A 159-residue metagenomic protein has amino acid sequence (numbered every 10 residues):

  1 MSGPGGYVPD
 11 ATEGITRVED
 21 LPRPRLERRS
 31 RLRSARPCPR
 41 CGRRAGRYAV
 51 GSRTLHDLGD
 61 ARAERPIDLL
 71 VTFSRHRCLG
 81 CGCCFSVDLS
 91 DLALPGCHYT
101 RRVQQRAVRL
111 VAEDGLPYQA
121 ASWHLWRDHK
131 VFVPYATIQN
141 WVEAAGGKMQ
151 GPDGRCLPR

Functional and structural regions predicted by a protein language model:
M1-C83, V87-S90: Short, conserved DNA-binding cores of transcription-related domains
G59-R159: Short, positively charged, Gly/Tyr-enriched micro-motifs that form contact patches at catalytic or ligand/partner
